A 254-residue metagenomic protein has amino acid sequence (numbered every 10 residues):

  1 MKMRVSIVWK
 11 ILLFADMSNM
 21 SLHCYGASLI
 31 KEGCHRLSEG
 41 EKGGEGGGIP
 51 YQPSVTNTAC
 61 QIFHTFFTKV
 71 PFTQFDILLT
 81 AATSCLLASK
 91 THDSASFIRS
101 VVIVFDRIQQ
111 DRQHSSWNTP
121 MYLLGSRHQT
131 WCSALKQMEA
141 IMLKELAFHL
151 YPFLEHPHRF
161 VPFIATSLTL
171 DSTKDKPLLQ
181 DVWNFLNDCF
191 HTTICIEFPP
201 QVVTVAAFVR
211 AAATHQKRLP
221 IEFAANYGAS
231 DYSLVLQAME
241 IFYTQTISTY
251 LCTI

Functional and structural regions predicted by a protein language model:
M1-F14, H35: N-terminal signal-anchor module of multipass membrane proteins
N19-V205, V209-A238: Structured all-alpha helical bundle cores of eukaryotic regulatory proteins
I241-I254: C-terminal regulatory segments
